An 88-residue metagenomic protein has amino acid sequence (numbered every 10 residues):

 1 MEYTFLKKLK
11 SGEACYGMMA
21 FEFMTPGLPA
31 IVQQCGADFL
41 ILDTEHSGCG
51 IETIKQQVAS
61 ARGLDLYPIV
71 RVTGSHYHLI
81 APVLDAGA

Functional and structural regions predicted by a protein language model:
M1-A88: Expand to "…catalyze enediolate/carbanion chemistry for C-C bond making/breaking, isomerization, decarboxylation
